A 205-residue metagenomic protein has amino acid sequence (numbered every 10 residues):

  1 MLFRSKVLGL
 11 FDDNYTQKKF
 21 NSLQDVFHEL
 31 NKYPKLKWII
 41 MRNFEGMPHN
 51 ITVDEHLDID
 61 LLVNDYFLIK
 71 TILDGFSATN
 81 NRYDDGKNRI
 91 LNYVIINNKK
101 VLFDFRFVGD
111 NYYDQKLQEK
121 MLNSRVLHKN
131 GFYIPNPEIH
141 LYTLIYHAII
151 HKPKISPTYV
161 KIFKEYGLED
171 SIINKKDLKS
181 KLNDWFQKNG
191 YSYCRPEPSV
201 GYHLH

Functional and structural regions predicted by a protein language model:
F3-L57, L61-H205: Conserved NTP-donor binding/palm subdomain of two-metal-ion nucleotidyltransferases/polymerases, i.e., the charged
